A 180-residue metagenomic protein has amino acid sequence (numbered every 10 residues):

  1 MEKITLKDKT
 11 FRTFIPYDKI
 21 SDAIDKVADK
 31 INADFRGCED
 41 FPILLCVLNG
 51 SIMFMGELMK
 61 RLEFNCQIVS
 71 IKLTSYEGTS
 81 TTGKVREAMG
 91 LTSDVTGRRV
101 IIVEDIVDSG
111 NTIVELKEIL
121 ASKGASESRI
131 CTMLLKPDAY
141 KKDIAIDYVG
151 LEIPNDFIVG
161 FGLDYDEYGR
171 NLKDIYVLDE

Functional and structural regions predicted by a protein language model:
M1-E180: PRPP-associated nucleotide enzymes
